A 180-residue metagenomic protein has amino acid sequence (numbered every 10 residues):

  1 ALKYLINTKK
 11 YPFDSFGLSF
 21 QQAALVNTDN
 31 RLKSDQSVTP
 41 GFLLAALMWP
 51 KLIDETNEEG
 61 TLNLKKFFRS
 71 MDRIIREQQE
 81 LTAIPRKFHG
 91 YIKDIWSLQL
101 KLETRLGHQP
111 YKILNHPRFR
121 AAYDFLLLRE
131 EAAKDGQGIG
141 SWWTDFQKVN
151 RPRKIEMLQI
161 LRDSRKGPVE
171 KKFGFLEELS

Functional and structural regions predicted by a protein language model:
A1-L158: Conserved, hydrophobic alpha-helical core segments of structured domains
Q159-S180: Arginine-glycine-rich low-complexity intrinsically disordered regions
